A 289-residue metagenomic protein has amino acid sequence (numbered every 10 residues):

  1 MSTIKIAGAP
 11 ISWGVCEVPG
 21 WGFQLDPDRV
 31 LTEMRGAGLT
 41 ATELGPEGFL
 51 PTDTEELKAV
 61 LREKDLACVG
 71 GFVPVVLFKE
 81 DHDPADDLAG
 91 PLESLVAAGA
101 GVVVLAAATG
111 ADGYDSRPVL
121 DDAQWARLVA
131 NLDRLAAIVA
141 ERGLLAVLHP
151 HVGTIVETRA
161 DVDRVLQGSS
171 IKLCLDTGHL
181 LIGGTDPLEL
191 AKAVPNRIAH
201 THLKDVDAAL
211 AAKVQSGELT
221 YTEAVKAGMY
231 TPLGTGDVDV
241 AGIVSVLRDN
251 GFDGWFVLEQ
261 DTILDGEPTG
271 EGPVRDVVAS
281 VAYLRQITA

Functional and structural regions predicted by a protein language model:
M1-P19, V69-V75, G110-S116, E218-Y221: N-terminal small/glycine-rich loop or linker at the start of catalytic domains across soluble metabolic enzymes
M1-T3, L31-G36, L50-G70, D86-G101 (+4 more regions): Acidic (Asp/Glu)-rich catalytic clusters
I4-W13, T42-L44, C68-V73, V103-L105 (+4 more regions): Hydrophobic faces of well-ordered beta-strands that scaffold small-molecule active sites in alpha/beta enzyme cores
G8, A41-T42, A130-D237, L284: Acidic/histidine-rich catalytic cores of soluble enzymes
I11-W13, G45-E47, V73-F78, A108-G110 (+5 more regions): Active-site beta-loop-alpha junctions enriched in small/polar residues
S12-D26, V75-P84, P118-Q124, P232-G234: Active-site mouth loops of central-metabolism enzymes
E80-C174, I182, G272, D276: Active-site acidic/histidine proton-transfer and metal-coordination neighborhood in alpha/beta enzyme cores
P268-A289: C-terminal helical cap(s) of enzyme catalytic domains, especially alpha/beta-barrels
